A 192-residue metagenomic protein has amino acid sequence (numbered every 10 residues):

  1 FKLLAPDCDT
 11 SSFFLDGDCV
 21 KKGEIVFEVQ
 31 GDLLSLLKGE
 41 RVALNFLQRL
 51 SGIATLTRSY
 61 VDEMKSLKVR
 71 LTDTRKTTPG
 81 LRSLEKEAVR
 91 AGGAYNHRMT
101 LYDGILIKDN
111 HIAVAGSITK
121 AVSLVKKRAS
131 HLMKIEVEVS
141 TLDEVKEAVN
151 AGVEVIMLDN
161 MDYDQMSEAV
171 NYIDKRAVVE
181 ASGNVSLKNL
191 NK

Functional and structural regions predicted by a protein language model:
F1-A151, V155, D164-Y172, R176-E180 (+1 more regions): Acidic/glycine-rich phosphate/pyrophosphate-binding loops and surrounding catalytic core that coordinate Mg2+
L158-D159, V179-V185: Glycine-rich beta-strand-to-loop/alpha-helix junction loops that act as flexible
S186-K192: Short, surface-exposed interaction patches in beta-rich subdomains that mediate adhesion/assembly near membranes
